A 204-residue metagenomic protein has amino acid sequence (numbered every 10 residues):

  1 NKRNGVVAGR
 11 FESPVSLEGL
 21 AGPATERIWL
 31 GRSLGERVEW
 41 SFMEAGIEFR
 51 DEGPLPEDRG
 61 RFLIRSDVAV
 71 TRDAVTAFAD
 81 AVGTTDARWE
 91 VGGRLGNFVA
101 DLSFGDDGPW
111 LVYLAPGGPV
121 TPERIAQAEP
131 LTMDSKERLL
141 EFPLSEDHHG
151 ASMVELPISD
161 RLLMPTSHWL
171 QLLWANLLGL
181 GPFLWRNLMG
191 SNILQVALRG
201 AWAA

Functional and structural regions predicted by a protein language model:
N1-A203: Terminal amphipathic alpha-helical/low-complexity segments used for targeting or macromolecular assembly
